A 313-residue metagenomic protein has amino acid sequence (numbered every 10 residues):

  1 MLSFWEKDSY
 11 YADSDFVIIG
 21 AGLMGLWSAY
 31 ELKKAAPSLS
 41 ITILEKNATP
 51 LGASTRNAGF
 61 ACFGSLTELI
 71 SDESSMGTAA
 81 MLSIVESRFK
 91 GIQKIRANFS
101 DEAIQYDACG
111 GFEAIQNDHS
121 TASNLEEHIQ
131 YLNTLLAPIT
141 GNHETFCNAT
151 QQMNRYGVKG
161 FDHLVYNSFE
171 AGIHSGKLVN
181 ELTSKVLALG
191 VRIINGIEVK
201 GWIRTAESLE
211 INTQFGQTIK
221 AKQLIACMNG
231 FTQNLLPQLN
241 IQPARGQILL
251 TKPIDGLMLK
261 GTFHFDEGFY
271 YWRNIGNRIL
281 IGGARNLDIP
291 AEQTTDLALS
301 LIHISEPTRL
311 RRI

Functional and structural regions predicted by a protein language model:
M1-F16, K34-A35: Extreme N-terminal leader/targeting segments of oxidoreductases
F16-T42: N-terminal Rossmann-like FAD-binding beta1-loop-alpha1 element of flavoenzymes
A35-R56: Glycine-rich FAD pyrophosphate-binding loop
G52, R56-E86: Glycine-rich active-site loop/strand segments that organize a redox cofactor
T67-E73, A97-S184: Flavin (FAD/FMN) cofactor-binding and adjacent substrate-gating region of FAD-dependent oxidoreductase domains
G160-S208, T213-F215, I219: Helical element adjacent to the flavin cofactor pocket in flavoenzyme catalytic cores
T213-L259: Central helical "cap/lid" subdomain
I302-I313: Single conserved hydrophobic/aromatic residue that forms the stacking wall/gate of nucleotide- or nucleobase-binding
